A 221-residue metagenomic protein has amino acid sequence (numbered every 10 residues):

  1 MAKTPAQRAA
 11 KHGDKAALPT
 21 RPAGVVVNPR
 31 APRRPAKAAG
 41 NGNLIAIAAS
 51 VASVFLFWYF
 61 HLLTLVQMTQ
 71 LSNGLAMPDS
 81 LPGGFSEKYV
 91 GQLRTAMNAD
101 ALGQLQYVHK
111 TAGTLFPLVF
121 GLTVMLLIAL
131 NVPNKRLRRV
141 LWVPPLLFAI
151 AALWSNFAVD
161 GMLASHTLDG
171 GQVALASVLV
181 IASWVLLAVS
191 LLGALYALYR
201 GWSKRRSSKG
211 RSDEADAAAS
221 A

Functional and structural regions predicted by a protein language model:
Q7-R33: N-terminal intrinsically disordered, low-complexity tails
P35-M77: N-terminal signal-anchor transmembrane alpha helix
A48, A52, A112-L122, P144-W154 (+1 more regions): Lipid-exposed faces of alpha-helical membrane segments in multi-pass integral membrane proteins
A76-A101: Membrane-interface interhelical connector segments
L93-F120: Individual transmembrane alpha-helix segments
M125-T167, A221: Hydrophobic alpha-helical transmembrane segments of integral membrane proteins
F148-S203: Alpha-helical transmembrane segments of multi-pass integral membrane proteins, characterized by long hydrophobic
K204-A221: Short, highly charged, low-complexity non-transmembrane loops/tails of multi-pass membrane proteins
